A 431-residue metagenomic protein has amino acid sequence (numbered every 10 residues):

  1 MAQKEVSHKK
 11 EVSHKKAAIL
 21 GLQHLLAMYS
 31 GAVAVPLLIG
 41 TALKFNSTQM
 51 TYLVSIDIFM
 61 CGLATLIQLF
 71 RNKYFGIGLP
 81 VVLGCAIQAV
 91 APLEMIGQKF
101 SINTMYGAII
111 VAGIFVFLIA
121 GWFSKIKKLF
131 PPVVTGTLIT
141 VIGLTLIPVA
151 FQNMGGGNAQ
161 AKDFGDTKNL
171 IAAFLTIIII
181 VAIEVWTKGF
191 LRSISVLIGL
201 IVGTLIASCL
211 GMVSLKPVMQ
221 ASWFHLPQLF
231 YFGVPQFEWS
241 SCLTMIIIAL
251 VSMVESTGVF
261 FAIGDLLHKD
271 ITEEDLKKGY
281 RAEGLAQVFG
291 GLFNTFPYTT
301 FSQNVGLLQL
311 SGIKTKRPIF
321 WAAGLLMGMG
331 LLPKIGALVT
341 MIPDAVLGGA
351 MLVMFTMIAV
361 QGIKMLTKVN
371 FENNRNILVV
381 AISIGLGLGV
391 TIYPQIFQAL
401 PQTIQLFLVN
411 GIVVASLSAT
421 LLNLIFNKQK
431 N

Functional and structural regions predicted by a protein language model:
M1-L20, L215-F230, D265-K269, G279 (+1 more regions): Intrinsically disordered, low-complexity non-transmembrane regions of multi-pass membrane transporters
M1-V81, Q88-I96: N-terminal signal-anchor module of multipass membrane proteins
V6, S13, W186-I198, W223-F232 (+2 more regions): Hydrophobic, small-residue-rich membrane helices and short re-entrant helix-turn-helix hairpins that build
A18-A27, A32, G165-I180, S195 (+3 more regions): Hydrophobic, membrane-embedded alpha-helices of multi-pass small-molecule transporters
A32-P36, G40, T176-W186, I194-L197 (+4 more regions): Juxtamembrane interface elements at the cytosolic ends of transmembrane helices in multi-pass membrane proteins
G40-G76, T244-K316: Membrane-embedded helical hairpins/re-entrant loop segments and their flanking transmembrane helices within multi-pass
Y52, Y74-I87, K128-T137, L191-I198 (+3 more regions): Short, non-helical or kinked segments that cap or interrupt transmembrane helices
I96-S214, A323, G328-N431: Membrane-embedded alpha-helical modules
